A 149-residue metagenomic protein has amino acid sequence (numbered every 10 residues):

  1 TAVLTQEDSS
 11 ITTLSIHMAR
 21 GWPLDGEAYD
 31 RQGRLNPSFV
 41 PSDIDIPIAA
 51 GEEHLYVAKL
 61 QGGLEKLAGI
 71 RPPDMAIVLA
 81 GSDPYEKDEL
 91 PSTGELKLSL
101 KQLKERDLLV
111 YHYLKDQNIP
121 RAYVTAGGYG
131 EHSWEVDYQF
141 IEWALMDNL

Functional and structural regions predicted by a protein language model:
T1-G94, S99-L108, L145: Conserved alpha-helical scaffold segments that buttress catalytic/binding sites
E52, Y129-G130: Glycine-/small-residue-rich active-site loops that bind phosphorylated ligands and cofactors
L79, R121-T125: Active-site neighborhood of phospho(di)ester-bond hydrolases with catalytic His/Asp-centered motifs
S82, G127-Y129: Gly/Ser/Thr-rich helix-start
D88-E89, T125, H132-V136: Metal-dependent catalytic neighborhoods of phosphoester/phosphodiester hydrolases
L100, E131-L149: Short, electropositive alpha-helical surface patch
L109-Y113: Flexible, low-complexity linker/loop segments at domain and module junctions
L114-R121: A short helix->loop->beta-strand "cap" motif at the edges of active sites that frequently abuts
